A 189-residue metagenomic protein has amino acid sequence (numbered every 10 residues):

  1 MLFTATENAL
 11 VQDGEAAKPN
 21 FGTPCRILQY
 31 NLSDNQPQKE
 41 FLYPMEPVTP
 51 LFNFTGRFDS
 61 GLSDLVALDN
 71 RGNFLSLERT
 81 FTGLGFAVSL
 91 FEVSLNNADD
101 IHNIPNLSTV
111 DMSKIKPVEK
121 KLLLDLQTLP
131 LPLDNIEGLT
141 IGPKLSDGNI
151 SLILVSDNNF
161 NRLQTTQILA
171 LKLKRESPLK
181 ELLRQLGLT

Functional and structural regions predicted by a protein language model:
M1-T189: Sequence/structural signature of beta-propeller domains
